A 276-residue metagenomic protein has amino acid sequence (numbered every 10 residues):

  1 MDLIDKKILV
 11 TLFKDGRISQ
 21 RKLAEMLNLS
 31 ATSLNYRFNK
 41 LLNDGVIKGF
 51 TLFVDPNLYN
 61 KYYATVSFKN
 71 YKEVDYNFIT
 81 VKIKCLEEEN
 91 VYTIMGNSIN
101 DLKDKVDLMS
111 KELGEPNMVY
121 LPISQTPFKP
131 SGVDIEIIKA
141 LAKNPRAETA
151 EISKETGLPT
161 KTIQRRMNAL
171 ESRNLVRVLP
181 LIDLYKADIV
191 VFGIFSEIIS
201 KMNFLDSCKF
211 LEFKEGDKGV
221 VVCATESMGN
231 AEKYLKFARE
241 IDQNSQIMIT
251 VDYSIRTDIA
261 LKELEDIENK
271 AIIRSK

Functional and structural regions predicted by a protein language model:
M1-K276: A compositional/biophysical signature of low hydrophobicity enriched in polar/charged and small residues
